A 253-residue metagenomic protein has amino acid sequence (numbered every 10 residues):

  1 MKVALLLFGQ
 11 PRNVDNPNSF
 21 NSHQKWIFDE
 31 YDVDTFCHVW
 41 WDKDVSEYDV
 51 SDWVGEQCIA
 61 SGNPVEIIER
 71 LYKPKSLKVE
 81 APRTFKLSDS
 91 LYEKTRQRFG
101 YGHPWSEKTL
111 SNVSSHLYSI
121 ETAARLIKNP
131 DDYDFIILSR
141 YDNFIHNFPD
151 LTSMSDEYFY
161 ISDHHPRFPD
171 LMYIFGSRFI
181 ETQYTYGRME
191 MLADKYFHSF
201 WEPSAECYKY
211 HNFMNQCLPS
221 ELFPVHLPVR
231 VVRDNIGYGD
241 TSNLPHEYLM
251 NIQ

Functional and structural regions predicted by a protein language model:
M1-Q253: ER/Golgi luminal nucleotide-sugar-dependent glycosyltransferases, focusing on the catalytic module
